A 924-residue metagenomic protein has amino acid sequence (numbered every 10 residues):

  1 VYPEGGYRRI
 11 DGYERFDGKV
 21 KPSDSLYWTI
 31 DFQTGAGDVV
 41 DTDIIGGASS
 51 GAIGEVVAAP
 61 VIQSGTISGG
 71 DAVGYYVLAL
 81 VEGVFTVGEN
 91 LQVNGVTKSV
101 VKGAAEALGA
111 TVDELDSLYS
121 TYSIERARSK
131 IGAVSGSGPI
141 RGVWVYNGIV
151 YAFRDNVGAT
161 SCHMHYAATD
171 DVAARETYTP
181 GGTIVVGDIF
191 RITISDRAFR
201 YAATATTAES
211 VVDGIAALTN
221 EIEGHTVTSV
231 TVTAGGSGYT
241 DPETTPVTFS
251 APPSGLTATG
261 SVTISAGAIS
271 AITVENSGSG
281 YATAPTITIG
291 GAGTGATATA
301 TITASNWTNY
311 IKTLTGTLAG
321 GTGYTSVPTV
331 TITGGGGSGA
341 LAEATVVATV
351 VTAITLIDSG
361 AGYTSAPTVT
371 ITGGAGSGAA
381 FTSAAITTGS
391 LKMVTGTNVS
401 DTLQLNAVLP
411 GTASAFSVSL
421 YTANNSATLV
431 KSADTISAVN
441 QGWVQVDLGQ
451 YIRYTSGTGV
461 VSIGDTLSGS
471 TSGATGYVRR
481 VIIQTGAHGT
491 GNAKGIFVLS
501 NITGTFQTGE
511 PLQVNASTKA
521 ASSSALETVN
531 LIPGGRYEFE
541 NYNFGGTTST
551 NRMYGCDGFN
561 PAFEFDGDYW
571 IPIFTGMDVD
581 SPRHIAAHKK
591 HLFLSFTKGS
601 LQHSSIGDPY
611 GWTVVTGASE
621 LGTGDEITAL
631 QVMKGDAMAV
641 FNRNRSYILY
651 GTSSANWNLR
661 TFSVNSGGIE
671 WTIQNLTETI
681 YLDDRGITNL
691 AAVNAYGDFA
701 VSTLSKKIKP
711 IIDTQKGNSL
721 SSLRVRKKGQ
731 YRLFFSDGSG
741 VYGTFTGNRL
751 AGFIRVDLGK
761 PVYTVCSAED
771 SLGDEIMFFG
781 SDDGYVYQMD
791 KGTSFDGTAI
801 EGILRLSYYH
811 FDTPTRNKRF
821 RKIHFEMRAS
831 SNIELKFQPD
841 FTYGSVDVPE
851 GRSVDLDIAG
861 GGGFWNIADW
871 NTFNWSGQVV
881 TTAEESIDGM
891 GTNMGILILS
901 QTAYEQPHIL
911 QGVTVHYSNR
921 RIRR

Functional and structural regions predicted by a protein language model:
V1-D71, T86-A174, A216-A217, W443-G449 (+5 more regions): Extended assembly-interface regions of large multimeric machines
V1-L26, A110-T169, V529-M553, V664-E678 (+1 more regions): Beta-sheet repeat architectures centered on beta-propellers
D24-G109, F199, G224-E527: Conserved, function-critical positions that sit in or immediately flank catalytic and ligand-binding motifs
A168-T169, D566-D568, G607, G651-S654 (+2 more regions): Short loop/turn segments that connect beta-strands within beta-propeller blades
D196-S210: Short, contiguous acidic and Ser/Thr-rich linear segments
G567-A586: Asp-box/WD-like beta-propeller blade repeats and closely related beta-sheet repeat scaffolds
H584-D608: Carboxylate/His-rich catalytic cores and anion/metal-binding grooves
M638-F662: Surface-exposed extracellular loop regions of Gram-negative outer-membrane beta-barrel proteins
